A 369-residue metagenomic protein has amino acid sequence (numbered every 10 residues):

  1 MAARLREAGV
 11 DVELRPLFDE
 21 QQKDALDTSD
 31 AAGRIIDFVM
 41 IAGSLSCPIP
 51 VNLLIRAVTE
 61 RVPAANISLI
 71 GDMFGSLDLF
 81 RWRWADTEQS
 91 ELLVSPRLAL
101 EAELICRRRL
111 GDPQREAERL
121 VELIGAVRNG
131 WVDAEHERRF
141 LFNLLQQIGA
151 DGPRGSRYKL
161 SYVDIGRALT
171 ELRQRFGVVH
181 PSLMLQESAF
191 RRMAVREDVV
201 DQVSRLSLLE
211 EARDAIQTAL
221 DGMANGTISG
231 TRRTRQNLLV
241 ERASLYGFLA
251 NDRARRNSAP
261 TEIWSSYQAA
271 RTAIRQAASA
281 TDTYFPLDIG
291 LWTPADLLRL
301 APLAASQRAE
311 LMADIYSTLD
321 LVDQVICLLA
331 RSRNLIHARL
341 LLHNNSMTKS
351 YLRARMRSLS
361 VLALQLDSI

Functional and structural regions predicted by a protein language model:
A2-I67: Winged-helix-like regulatory helical subdomains adjacent to P-loop NTPase cores
Q21, A25, L77, R81 (+6 more regions): Short, flexible helical or helix-coil boundary motifs
A42-D221, N225-V240: C-terminal leucine-rich, beta-strand-based interaction scaffolds used for sensing/assembly
G75-L77, N257, F285: Intrinsically disordered, low-complexity regions enriched in Ser/Pro/Gly/Gln/His and often acidic
R119-I124, R157-R173, D201-G226, R256-A278 (+2 more regions): Alpha-helical repeat scaffolds
G152, S188, M193-V203, A243 (+3 more regions): Short coil/turn linking the two alpha-helices of tandem helical-hairpin repeats
V178-H180, M223-G226, R235, I274 (+2 more regions): Residue-level recognition of tetratricopeptide repeat
L183, E187-F190, T231-T234, L238 (+3 more regions): The tetratricopeptide repeat
